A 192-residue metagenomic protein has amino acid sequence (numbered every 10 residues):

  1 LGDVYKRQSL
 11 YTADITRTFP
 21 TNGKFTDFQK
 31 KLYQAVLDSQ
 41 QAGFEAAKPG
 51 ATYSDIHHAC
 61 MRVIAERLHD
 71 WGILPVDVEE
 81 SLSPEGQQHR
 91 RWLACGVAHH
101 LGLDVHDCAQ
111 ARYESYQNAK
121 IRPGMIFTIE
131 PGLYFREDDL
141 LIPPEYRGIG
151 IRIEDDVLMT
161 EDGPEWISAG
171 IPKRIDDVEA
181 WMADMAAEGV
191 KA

Functional and structural regions predicted by a protein language model:
G2-A192: Active-site neighborhoods and metal-handling regions in enzymes and metal-associated proteins
